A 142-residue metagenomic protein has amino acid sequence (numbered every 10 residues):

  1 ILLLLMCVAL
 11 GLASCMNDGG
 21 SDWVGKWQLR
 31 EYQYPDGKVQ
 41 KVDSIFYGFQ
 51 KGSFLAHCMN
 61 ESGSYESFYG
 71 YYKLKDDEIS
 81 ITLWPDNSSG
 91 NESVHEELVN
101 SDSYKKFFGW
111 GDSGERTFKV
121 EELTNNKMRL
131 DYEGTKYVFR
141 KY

Functional and structural regions predicted by a protein language model:
I1-L2: Bacterial N-terminal signal peptides that target proteins for export
G11-S14: C-terminal motif of bacterial Sec signal peptides marking the signal peptidase cleavage site
M16-G19: Bacterial signal peptide processing site
W23-Q28, K51-A56, I79, L123-R129: Short, hydrophobic/aromatic-rich segments at coil-to-beta transitions
V24-K51: Post-signal peptide N-terminal segment of mature Sec-exported envelope proteins
Q33-K41, L55-L123: Contiguous, well-ordered beta-strand patches that form the walls/edges of small beta-barrel/beta-sandwich domains
T117-V138: Short, exposed beta-strand-loop hairpins at the edges of beta-sheets in extracellular/periplasmic proteins
